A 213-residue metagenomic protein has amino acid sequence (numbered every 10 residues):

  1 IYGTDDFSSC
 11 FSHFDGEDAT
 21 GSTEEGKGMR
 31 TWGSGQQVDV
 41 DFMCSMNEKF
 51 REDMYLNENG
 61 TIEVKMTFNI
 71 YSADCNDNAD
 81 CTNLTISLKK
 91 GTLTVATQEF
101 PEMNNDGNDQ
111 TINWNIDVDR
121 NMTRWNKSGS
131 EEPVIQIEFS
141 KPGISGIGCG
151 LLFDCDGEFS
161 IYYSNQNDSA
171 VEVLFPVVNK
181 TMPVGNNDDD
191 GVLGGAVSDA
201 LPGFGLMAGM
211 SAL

Functional and structural regions predicted by a protein language model:
Y2-T4, S8-C10, F14-D53, N59-T61 (+3 more regions): Proprotein-processing/basic-patch segments
S8-F11, I86, V197, M210: Intrinsically disordered, low-complexity segments enriched in Ser/Pro/Gly/Ala and basic residues
T31-S34, F50-M54, T85, F100-D106: A generic short-segment signal for beta-strand/edge and adjacent turn/coil regions
M54-N57, N126-S128: Short, solvent-exposed loop/linker segments at the N-terminal edge of repeated beta-sheet extracellular domains
N57-I62, D74-I86: Short coil-to-beta strand junction motifs in C2/discoidin
T85-G148: Aromatic- and Gly/Pro-enriched, solvent-exposed loop/edge beta-strand patches characteristic of beta-rich domains
V192-L213: Secretory targeting signatures
